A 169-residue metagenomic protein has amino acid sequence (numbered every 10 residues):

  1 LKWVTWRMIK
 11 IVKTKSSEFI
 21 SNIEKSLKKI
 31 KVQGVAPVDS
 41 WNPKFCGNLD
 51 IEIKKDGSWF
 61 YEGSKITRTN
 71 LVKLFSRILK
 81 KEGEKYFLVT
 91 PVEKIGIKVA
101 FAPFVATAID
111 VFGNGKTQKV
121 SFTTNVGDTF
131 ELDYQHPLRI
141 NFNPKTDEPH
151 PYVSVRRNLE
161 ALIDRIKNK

Functional and structural regions predicted by a protein language model:
V4, I9-K169: Long, non-globular segments of proteins
